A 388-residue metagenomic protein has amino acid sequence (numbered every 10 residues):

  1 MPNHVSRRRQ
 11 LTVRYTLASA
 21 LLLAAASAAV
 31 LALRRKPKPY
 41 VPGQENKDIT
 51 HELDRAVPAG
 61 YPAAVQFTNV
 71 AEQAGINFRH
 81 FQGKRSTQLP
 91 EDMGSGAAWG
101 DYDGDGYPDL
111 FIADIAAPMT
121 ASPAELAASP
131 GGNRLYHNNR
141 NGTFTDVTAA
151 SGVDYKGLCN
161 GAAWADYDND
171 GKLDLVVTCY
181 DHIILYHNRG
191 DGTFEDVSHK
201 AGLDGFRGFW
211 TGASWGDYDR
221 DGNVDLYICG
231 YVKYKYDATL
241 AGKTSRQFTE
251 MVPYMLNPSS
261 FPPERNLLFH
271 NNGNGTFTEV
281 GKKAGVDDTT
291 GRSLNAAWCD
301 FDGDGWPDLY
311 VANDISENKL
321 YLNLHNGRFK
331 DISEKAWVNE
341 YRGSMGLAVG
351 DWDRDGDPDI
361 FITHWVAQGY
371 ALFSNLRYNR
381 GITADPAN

Functional and structural regions predicted by a protein language model:
M1-N388: Acidic, glycine/proline-rich Ca2+-coordinating loop motifs
